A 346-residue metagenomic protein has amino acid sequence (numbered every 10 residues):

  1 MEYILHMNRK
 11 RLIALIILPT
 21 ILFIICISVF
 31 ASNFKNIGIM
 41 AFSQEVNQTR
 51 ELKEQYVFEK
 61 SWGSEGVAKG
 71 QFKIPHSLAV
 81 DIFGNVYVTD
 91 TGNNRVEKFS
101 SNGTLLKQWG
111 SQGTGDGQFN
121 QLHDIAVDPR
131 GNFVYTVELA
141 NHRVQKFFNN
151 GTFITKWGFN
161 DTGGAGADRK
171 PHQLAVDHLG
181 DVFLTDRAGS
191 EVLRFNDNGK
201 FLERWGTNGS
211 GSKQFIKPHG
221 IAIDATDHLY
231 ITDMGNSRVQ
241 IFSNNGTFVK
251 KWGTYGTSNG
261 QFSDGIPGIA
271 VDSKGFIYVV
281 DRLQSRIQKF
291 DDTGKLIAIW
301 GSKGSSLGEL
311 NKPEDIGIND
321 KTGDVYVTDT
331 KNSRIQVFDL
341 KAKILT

Functional and structural regions predicted by a protein language model:
L5-P19: N-terminal Sec-pathway targeting helices
P19, C26-T346: Eukaryotic scaffold repeat domains enriched in small/polar residues
